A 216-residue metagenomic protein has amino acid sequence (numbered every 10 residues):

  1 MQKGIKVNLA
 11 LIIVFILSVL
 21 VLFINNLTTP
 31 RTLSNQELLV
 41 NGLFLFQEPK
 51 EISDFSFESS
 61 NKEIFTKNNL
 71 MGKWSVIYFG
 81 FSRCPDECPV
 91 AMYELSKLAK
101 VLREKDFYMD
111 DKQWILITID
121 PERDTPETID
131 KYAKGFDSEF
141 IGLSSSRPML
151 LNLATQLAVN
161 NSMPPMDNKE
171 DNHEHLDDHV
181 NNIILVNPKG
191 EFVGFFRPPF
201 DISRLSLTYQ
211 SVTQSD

Functional and structural regions predicted by a protein language model:
M1-D54, S215-D216: N-terminal targeting signals for export/organelle localization
I52-S53, W74-S75, V180-N182: Short loop/turn microsegments at loop-to-beta-strand junctions
E58-S59, V186: Hydrophobic alpha-helical segments, especially N-terminal targeting/anchoring helices
F65-A91, L95: Short active-site neighborhood of thiol/selenol oxidoreductases, capturing the structured segment around
K73, A91-L116: Conserved helix-turn-beta segment immediately C-terminal to the redox Cys motif in thioredoxin-like folds
Y108-D124, E139-P148: Thiol-based oxidoreductase modules, predominantly thioredoxin-like and allied folds used for disulfide exchange
D130-V180: Short, internal strand/loop/helix patches that form the active-site neighborhood or redox-interaction surface
N168-D216: Thiol-/selenol-based redox modules, centered on thioredoxin-like and closely related oxidoreductase domains
